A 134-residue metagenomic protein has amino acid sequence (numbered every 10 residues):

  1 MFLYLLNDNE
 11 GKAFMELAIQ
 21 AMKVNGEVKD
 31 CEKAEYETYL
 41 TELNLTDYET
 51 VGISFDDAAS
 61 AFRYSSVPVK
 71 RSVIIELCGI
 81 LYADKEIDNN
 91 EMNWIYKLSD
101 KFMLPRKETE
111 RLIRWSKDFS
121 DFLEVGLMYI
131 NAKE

Functional and structural regions predicted by a protein language model:
M1-E134: Small-residue-enriched hydrophobic alpha-helices in membranes
